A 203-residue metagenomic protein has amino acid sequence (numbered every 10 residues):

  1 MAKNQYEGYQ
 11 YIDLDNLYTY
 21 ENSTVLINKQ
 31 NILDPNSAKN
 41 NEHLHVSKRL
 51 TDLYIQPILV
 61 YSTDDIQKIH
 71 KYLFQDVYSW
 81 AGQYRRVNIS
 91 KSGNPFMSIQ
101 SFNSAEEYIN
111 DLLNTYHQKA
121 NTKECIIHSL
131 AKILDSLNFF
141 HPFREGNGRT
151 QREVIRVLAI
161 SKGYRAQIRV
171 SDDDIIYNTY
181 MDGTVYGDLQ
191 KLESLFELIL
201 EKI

Functional and structural regions predicted by a protein language model:
M1-I203: FIC/Doc superfamily catalytic core
